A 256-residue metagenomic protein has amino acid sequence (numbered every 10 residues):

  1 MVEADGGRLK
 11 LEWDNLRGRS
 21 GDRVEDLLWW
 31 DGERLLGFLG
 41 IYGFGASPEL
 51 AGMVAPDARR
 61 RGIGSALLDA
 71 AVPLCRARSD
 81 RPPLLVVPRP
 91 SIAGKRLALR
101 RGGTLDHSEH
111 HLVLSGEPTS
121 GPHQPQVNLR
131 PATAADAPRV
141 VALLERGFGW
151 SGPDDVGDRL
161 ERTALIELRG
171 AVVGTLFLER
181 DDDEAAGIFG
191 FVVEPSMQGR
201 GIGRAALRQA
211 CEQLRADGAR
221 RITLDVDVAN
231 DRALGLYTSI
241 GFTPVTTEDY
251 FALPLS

Functional and structural regions predicted by a protein language model:
M1-D69, P73-R78, V87, L176-A186: Conserved donor-binding loop and adjoining core beta-sheet/short helix segment in diverse acyl/aminoacyl transferases
E3-N15, T119-P195: Flexible, substrate/cofactor-facing loop regions flanked by secondary structure within enzyme catalytic domains
V54, F191-V193, V226: Hydrophobic adenine-recognition pocket in adenosine-nucleotide-binding enzymes
R60-L74, R100, V193, G199-A216 (+1 more regions): Conserved acetyl-CoA-binding loop-helix of GNAT-fold acetyltransferases
C75-P90, L97, L214-D225: Conserved GNAT acetyl-CoA-binding A-motif
L84-K95, P195, L224-L234, Y250-S256: Conserved beta-strand-loop-alpha-helix junction that forms the acyl-donor binding cleft
A98-H107, T238-T247: Conserved acetyl-CoA-binding loop of GNAT-fold acetyltransferases
H110-R130, A135, R220, D225-D231 (+1 more regions): C-terminal "cap" of GNAT-fold acetyltransferases
